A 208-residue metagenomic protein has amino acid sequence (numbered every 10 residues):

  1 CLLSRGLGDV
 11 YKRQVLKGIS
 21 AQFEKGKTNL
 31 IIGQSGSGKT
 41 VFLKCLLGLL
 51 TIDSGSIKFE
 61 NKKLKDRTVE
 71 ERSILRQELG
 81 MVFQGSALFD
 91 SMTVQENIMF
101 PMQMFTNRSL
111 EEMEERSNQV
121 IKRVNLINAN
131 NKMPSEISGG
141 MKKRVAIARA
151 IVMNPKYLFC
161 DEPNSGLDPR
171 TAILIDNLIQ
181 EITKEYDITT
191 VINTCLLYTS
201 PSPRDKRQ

Functional and structural regions predicted by a protein language model:
C1-Y11, Y198-Q208: Single conserved hydrophobic/aromatic residue that forms the stacking wall/gate of nucleotide- or nucleobase-binding
L47: Helix-to-loop junction immediately C-terminal to a conserved catalytic motif
K63, L110-N128, Q180: Conserved ABC ATPase "signature" region
M133-I137, M141: Conserved ABC ATPase signature
V152-K156: A short, proline-enriched helix->beta-strand linker immediately N-terminal to the Walker B motif in ABC-type P-loop
L158-D161: Catalytic Walker B motif of ABC-type/P-loop ATPase nucleotide-binding domains
P169-T171: Helix N-cap at the start of a conserved alpha-helix in ABC-type nucleotide-binding domains
